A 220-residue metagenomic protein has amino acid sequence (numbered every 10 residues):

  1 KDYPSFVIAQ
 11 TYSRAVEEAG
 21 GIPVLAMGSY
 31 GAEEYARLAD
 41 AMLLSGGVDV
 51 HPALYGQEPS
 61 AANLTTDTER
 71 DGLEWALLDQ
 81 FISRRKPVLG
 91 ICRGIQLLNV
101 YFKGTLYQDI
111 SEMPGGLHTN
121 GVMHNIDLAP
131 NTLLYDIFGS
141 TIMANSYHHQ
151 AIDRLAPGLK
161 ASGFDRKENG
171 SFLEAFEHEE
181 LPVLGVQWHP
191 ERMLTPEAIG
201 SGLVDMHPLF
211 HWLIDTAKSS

Functional and structural regions predicted by a protein language model:
K1-I91, V100-Y101, Y107, S111-I137 (+4 more regions): N-terminal beta1-alpha1 cap of cysteine-dependent amidohydrolase-like domains
G94: Conserved SAM-binding loop
S140: Flexible coil/turn residues that form the inter-helical turn or adjacent wing/linker of helix-turn-helix
